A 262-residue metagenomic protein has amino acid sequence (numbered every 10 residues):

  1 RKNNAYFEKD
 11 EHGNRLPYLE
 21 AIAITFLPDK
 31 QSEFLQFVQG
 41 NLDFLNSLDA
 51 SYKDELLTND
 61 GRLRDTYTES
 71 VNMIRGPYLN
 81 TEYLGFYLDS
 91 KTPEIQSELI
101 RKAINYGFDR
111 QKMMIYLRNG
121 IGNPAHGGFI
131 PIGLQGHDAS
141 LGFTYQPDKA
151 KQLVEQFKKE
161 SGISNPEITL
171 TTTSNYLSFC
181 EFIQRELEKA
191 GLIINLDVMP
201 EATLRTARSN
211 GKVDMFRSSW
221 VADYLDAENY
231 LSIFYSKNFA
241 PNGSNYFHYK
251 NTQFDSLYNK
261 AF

Functional and structural regions predicted by a protein language model:
R1, Y6-E8, H12, E94-R185 (+2 more regions): Append "and occasionally in soluble cytosolic enzymes with long acidic Gly/Pro-rich linkers
R1-D29, L56-N80, D148: Aromatic-rich, solvent-exposed beta-strand/loop patch
L19-T25, N165-S174, I194-D197, D214: Short, well-ordered beta-strand elements
I24-L35, A50-S51, S174-N175, D197-T206: Short helix-initiation/N-cap motifs at beta->coil->alpha
Q39-L48, R62, E186, L192-I193 (+1 more regions): Alpha-to-beta junction loops
E55-I74, N210-K212, D226-G243: Ligand-binding "clamshell"
T68, K102, M114-L117, I193-S209 (+3 more regions): Extracytoplasmic/peripheral linker and loop segments enriched in polar/acidic and small residues with frequent Thr/Pro
R75-T92, S97, N105: Periplasmic solute-binding protein
